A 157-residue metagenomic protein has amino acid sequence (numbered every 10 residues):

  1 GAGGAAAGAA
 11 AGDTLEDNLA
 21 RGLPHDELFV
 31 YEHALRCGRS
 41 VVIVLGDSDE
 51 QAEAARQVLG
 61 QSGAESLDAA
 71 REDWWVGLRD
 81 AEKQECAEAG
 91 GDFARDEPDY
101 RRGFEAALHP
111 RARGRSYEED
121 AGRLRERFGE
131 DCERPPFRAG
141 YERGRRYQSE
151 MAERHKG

Functional and structural regions predicted by a protein language model:
G1-G157: Intrinsically disordered, low-complexity, hydrophilic segments
